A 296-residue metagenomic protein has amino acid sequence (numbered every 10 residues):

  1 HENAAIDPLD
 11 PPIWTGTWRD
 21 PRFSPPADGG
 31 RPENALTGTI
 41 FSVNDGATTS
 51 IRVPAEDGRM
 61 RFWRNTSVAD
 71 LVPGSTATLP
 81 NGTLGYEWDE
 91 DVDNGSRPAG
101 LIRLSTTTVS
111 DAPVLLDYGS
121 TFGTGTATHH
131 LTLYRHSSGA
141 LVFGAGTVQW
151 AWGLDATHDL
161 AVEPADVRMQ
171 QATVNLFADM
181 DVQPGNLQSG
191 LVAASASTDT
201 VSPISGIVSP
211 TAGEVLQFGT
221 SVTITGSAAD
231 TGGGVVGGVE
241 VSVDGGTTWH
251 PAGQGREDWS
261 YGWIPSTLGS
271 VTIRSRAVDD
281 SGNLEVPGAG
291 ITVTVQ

Functional and structural regions predicted by a protein language model:
H1-E2, A47-G206: Extracellular ligand-binding/catalytic regions of CAZymes and related secreted enzymes and adhesion modules
H1-R64: A glycine-rich, often tryptophan-bearing local segment used as a flexible ligand/cofactor-contacting loop or short
I6-P11, N34, A55-E56, N81 (+3 more regions): Intrinsically disordered, low-complexity regions enriched in Ser/Pro/Gly/Gln/His and often acidic
G38, G139-A140, G146, G153 (+4 more regions): Glycine-centered flexibility sites
S202-Q296: Long, low-complexity serine/threonine/glycine- and acidic-rich segments characteristic of extracellular
